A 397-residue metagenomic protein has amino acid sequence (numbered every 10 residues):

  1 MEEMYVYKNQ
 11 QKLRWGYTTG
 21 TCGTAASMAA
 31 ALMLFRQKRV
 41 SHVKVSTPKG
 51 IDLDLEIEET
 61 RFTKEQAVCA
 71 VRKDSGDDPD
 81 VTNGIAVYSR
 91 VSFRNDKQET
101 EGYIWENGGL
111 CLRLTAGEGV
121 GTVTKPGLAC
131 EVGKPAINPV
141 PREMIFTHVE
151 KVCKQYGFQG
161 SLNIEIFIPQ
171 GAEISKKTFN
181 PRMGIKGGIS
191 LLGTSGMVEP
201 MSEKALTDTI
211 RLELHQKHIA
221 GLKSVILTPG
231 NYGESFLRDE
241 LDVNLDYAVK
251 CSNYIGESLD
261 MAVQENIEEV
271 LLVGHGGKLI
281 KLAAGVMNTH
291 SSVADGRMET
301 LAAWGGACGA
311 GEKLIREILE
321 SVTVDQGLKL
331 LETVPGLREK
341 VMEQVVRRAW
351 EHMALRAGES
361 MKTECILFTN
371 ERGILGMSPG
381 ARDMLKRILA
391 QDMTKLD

Functional and structural regions predicted by a protein language model:
M1-K177, P181-M183: Generic N-terminal targeting/processing segments that precede catalytic cores or assembly contacts
E2, Y7, R14, G20 (+3 more regions): A structural signal for small-residue-enriched, beta-sheet-centric alpha/beta enzyme cores and oligomeric scaffold folds
F62-E65, Y88-R90, G108, V132-P135 (+5 more regions): Short, low-complexity, polar/charged sequence segments that are solvent-exposed and flexible
G133, L396-D397: Short, surface-exposed secondary-structure junctions/capping segments
K362-T394: Short, amphipathic C-terminal "tail helix"
